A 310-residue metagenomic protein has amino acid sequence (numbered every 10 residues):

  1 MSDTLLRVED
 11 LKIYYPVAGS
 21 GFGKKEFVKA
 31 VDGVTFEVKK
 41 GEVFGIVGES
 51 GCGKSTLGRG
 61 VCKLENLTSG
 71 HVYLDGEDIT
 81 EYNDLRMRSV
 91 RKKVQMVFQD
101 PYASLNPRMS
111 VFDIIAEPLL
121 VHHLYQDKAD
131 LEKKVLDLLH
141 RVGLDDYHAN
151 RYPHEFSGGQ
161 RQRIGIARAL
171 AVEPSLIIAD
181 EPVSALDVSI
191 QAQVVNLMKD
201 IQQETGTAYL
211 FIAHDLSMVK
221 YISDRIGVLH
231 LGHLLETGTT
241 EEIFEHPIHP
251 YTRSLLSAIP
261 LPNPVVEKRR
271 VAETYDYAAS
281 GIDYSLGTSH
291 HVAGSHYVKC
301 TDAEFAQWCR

Functional and structural regions predicted by a protein language model:
D3-T4, V17-F27, T240-R310: Short catalytic/signature loops enriched in Gly
G21-K25, N66, I79-Q95, V121 (+2 more regions): ABC ATPase NBD coupling module
D78, A129-Y147, L256: Conserved ABC ATPase "signature" region
Y152-F156, Q160: Conserved ABC ATPase signature
A171-S175: A short, proline-enriched helix->beta-strand linker immediately N-terminal to the Walker B motif in ABC-type P-loop
V219-Y221: A short, surface-exposed alpha-helical micro-motif characterized by mixed small hydrophobic and charged/polar residues
